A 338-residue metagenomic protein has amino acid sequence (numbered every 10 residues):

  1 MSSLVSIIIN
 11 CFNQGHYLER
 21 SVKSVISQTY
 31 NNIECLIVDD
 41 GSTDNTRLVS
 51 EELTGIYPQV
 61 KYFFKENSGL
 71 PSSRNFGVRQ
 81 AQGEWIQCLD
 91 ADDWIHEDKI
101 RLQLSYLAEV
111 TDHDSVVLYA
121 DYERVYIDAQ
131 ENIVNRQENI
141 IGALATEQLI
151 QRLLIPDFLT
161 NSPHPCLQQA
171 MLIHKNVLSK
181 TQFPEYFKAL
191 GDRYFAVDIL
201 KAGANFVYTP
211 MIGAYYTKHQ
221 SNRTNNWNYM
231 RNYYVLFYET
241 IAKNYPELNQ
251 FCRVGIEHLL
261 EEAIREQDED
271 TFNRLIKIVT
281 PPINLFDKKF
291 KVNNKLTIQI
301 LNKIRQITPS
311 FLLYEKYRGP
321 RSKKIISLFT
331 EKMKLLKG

Functional and structural regions predicted by a protein language model:
M1-I26: N-proximal low-complexity "stem/linker" segments adjacent to membrane-targeting elements
S24, D39-L48, D90: A conserved acidic beta->alpha catalytic loop
K65-A81, L102: Glycine-rich, basic loop-to-helix element that forms the pyrophosphate-binding segment of sugar-nucleotide handling
L70, I100-V177: Flexible acidic/His/Gly-enriched loops in nucleotide-sugar-dependent glycosyltransferase catalytic domains
I86: Short aromatic/hydrophobic "clamp" motif used to bind/position activated sugar donors
A143-Y234: Conserved nucleotide-sugar donor-binding catalytic segment
M211-Q220, T224-R253, E269-I283: Catalytic core of nucleotide-sugar-dependent glycosyltransferases
D268-G338: Membrane-interface aromatic/basic loop that binds lipid-linked glycans or pyrophosphate carriers, typified by
